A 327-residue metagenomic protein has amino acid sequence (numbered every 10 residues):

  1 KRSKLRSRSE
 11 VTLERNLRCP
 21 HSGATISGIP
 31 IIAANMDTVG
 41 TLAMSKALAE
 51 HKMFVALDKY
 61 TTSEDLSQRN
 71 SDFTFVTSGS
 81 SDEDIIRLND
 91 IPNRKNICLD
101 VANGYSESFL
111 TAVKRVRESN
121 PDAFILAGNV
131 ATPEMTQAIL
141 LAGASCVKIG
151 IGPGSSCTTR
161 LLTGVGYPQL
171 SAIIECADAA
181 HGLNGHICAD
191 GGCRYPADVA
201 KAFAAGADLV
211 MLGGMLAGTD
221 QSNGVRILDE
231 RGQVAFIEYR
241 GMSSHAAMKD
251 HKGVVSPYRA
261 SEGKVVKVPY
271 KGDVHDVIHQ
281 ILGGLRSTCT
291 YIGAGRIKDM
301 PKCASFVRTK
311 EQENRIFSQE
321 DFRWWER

Functional and structural regions predicted by a protein language model:
K1-H186, G214-T219, R315-I316: Active-site entrance/lid segments in N-terminal catalytic domains of soluble metabolic enzymes
K1-K4, S9, A142, G164-A189 (+1 more regions): Alpha/beta catalytic cores of nucleotide-metabolism and tRNA/nucleoside-modifying enzymes
